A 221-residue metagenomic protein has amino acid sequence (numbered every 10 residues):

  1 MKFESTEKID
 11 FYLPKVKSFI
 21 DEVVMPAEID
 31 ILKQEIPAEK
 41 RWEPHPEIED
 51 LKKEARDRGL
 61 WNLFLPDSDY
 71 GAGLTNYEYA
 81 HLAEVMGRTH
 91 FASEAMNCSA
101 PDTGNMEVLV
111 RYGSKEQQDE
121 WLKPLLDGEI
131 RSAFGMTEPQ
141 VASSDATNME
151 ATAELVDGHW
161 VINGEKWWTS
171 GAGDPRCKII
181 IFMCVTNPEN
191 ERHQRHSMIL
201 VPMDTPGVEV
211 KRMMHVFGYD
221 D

Functional and structural regions predicted by a protein language model:
M1-S99, E116-E120, P124-D127: Amphipathic, small/basic residue-rich leader segments at the start of a protein or domain
L74-N76, S144-T147, A172-C177, E191-R195 (+1 more regions): Short glycine/proline-enriched turns and hinge-like loops at secondary-structure junctions
M96-E116, D145: N-terminal glycine-rich flavin-associated loop
W121, W167, K211-M214: Short beta-alpha junctions and helix-cap segments that line functional grooves
G128-T137: A short, Trp-centered hydrophobic/proline-enriched beta-strand micro-motif
N148, D204-D221: Flexible, small-/acidic-enriched active-site or ligand-binding loops
A151-E154: A structural signal for short hydrophobic beta-strand segments in well-ordered beta-sheet cores
G158-H159, N163-E209: A short core secondary-structure module
